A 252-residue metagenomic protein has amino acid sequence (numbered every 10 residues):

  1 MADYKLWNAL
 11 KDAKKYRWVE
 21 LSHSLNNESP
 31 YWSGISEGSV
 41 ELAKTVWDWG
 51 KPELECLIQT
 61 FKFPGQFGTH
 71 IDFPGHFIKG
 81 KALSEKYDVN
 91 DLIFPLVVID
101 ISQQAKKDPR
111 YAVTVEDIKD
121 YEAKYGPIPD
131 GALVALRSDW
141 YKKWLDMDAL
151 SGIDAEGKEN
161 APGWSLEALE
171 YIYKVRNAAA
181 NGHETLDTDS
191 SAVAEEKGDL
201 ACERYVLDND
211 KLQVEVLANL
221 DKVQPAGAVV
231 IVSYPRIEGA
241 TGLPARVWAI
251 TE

Functional and structural regions predicted by a protein language model:
M1-E252: Active-/binding-site microenvironments in catalytic and ligand-binding cores
